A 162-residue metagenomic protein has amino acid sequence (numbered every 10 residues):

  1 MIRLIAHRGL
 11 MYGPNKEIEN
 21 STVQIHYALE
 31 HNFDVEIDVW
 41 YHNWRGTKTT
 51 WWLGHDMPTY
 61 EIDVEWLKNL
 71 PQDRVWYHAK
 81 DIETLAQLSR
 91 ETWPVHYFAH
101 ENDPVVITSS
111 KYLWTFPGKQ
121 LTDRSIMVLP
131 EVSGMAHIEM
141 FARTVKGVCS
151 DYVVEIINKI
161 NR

Functional and structural regions predicted by a protein language model:
M1-R162: Phosphate-group recognition and catalysis centered on beta-loop-alpha active-site segments
